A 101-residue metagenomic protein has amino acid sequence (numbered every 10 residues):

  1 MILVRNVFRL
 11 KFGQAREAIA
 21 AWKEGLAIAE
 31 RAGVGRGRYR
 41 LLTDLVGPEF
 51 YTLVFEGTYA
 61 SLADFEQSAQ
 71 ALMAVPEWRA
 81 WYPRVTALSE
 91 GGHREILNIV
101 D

Functional and structural regions predicted by a protein language model:
I2-F8: Active-site-flanking beta-strand signature of metal-NTP-handling nucleotidyl enzymes and homologous cyclase-like
N6, A18, F55, F65: Hydrophobic pocket/interface hotspot
F8-L10, G57-Y59: Hydrophobic beta-strand positions in extracellular immunoglobulin-like domains
L10-I19: Short, surface-exposed ligand-recognition loops at beta-strand->loop->(often short) alpha-helix junctions that present
R16, A60-M73: Short amphipathic alpha-helices within nucleic acid-binding modules
I19-K23, R36: Extended interaction-bearing regions that mediate binding to partners or small molecules
A32, R36-V54, A60, E77-D101: Glycine-rich beta-strand-turn "strand-cap" elements at beta-sheet edges
